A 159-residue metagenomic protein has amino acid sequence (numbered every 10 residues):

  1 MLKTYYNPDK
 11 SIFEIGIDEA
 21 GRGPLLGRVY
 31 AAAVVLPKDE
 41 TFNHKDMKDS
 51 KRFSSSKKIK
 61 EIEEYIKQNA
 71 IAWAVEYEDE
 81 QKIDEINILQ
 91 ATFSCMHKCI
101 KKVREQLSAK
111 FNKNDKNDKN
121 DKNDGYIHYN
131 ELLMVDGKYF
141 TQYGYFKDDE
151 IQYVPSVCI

Functional and structural regions predicted by a protein language model:
M1-I159: Acidic (Asp/Glu) carboxylate-rich active-site/surface patches
